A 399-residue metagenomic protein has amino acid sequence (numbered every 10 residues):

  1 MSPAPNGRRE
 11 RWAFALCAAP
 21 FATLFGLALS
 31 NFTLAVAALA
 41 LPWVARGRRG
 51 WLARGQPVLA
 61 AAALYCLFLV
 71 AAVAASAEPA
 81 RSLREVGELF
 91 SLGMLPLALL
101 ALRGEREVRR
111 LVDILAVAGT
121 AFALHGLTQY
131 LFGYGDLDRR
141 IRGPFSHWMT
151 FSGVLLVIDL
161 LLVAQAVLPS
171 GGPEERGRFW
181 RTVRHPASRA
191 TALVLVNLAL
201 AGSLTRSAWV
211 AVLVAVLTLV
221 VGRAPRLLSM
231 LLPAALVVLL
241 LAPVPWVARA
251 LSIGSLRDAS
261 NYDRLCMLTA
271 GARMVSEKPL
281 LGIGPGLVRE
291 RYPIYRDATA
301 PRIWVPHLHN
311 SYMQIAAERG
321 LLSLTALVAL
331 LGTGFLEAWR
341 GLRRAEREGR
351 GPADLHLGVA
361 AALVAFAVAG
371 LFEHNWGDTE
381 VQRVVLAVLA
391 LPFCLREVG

Functional and structural regions predicted by a protein language model:
M1-R8, E346-H356, G370, H374 (+1 more regions): A juxtamembrane structural motif centered on a specific transmembrane helix
M1-R84, G93, L100-V117, Q165-P186 (+4 more regions): Transmembrane signal-anchor hairpin modules in multi-pass inner-membrane enzymes, especially those that act on
W12-C17, Y134-P144, P301-Q314: Juxtamembrane membrane-water interface segments that cap and precede transmembrane helices
A19-P20, A37-A40, V70-A71, G93 (+8 more regions): Alpha-helical transmembrane segments of multi-pass inner-membrane proteins
F25-T33, R84-G87, G143-I158, T205-S207 (+2 more regions): Membrane-interface micro-motifs in multi-pass membrane enzymes
W51, L124, F132, G202-S203 (+3 more regions): A membrane-periplasm/extracellular boundary helix in multi-pass inner-membrane enzymes that assemble envelope glycans
A74-L83, A201-G202, L371-W376: Membrane-interface helix caps and helix-loop-helix hairpins in membrane proteins
S255-T269, L281-R319: Long extracytoplasmic/lumenal interhelical loops at the membrane interface of multi-pass membrane proteins
